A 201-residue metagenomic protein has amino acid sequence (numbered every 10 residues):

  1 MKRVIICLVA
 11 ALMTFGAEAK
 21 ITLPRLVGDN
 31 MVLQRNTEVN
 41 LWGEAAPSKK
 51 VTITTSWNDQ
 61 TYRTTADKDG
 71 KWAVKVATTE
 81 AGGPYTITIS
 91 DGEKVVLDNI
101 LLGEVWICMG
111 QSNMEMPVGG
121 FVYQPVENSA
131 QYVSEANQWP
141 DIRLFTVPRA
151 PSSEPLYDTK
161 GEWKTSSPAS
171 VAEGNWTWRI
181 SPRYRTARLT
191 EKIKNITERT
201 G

Functional and structural regions predicted by a protein language model:
K2-C7: Sec-dependent signal peptide recognition, specifically the positively charged N-region followed immediately by
T14-G16: N-terminal signal peptide c-region/cleavage motif recognized by signal peptidases
K20-G201: Cell-envelope and extracellular/periplasmic
